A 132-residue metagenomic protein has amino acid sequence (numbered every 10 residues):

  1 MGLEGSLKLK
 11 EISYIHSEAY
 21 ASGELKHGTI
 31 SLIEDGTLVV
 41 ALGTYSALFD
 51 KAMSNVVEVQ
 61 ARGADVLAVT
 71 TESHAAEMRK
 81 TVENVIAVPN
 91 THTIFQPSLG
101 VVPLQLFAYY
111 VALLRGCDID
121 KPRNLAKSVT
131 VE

Functional and structural regions predicted by a protein language model:
M1-E132: A SIS-like phosphosugar-recognition module
